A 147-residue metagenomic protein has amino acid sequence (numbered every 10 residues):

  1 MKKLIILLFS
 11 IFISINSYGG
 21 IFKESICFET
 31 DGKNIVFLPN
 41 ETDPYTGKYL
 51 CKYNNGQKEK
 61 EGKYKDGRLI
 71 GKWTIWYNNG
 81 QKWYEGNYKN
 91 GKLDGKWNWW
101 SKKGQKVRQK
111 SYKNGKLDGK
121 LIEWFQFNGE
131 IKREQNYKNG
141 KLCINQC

Functional and structural regions predicted by a protein language model:
L4-I13: Sec-dependent N-terminal signal peptides
S14-C147: Glycine/tyrosine- and acidic-biased, solvent-exposed loop/turn segments at the edges of beta-strands
